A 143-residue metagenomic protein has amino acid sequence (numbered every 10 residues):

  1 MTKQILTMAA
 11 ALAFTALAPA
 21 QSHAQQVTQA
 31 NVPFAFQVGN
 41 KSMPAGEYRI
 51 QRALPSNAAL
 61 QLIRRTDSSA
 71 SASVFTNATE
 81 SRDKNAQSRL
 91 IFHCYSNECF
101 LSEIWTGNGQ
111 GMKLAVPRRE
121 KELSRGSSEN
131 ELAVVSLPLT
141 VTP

Functional and structural regions predicted by a protein language model:
M1-M8: Bacterial N-terminal signal peptides that target proteins for export
M8, N57-F75: Short, solvent-exposed cationic patches
A9-A16: Bacterial N-terminal signal peptides
A18-Q37: Short acidic, Pro/Gly- and aromatic-enriched capping/linker segments at domain boundaries
V27-P33, M43-A45, P55-A58, S69 (+1 more regions): Extracytoplasmic
G46-I50: A short tyrosine-centered beta-strand micro-motif
T76-P143: Beta-strand-rich cores of mature extracytoplasmic or soluble domains
